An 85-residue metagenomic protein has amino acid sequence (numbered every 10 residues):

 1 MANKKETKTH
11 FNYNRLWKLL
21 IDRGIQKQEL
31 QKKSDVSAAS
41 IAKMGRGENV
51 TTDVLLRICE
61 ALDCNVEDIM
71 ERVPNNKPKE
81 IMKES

Functional and structural regions predicted by a protein language model:
A2-H10, K18, E71-S85: Short, charged recognition helix plus adjacent turn of helix-turn-helix-like nucleic-acid-binding domains
N14-K33: Short basic helix-loop element that most often maps to the first helix and adjoining turn of HTH DNA-binding modules
E29, S40, V54, D68: Residues in the helix-turn-helix
K32, K43, E71: Phosphate-coordinating loops and pocket residues in cytosolic domains that bind phosphorylated ligands
V36-N49: Recognition helix of helix-turn-helix/homeodomain-like DNA-binding domains that insert into the DNA major groove
G47-E60: Short, basic-rich loop-to-helix N-cap that marks the start of a DNA-contacting helix
